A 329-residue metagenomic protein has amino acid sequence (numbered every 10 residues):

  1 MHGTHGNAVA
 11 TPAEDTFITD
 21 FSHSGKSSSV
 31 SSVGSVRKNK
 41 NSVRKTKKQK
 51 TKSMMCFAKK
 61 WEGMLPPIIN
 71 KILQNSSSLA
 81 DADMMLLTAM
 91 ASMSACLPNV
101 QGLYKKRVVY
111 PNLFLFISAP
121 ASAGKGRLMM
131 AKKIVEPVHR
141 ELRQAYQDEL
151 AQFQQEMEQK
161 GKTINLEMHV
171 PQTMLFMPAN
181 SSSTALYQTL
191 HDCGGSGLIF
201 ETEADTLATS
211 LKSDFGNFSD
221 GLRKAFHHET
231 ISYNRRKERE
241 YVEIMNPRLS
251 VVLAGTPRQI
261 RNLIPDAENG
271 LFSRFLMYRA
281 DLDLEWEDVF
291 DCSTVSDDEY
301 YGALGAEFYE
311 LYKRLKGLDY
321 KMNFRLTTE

Functional and structural regions predicted by a protein language model:
H2, F17-E329: Phosphate-handling catalytic cores of nucleic-acid transaction enzymes
T4-P12: Non-transmembrane, interaction-prone alpha-helical and coil segments associated with secretion and export
